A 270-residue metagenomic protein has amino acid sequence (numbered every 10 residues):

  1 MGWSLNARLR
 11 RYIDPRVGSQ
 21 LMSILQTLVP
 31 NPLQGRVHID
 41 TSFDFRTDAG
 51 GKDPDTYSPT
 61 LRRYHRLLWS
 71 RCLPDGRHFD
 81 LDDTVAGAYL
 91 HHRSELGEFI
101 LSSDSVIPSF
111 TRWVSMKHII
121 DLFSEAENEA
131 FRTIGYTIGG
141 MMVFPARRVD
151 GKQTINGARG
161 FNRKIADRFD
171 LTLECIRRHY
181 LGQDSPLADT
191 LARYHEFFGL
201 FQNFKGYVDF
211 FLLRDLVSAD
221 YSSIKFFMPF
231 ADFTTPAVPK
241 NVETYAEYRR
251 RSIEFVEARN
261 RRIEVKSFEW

Functional and structural regions predicted by a protein language model:
M1-F123, A130: Intrinsically disordered, low-complexity N-proximal targeting/linker segments that flank membranes
N6, Q153-W270: C-terminal, well-folded lobe of enzymatic/effector domains
E127-A130, Y248: Short, surface-exposed beta-strand/turn "edge" patches of beta-sheet domains
A130-M141: Secondary-structure capping and boundary motifs in well-ordered enzyme cores
P145: Hydrophobic, well-ordered secondary-structure elements that form the walls of internal hydrophobic environments
R148-G151: Short, glycine-/Ser/Thr-/acidic-enriched flexible segments
